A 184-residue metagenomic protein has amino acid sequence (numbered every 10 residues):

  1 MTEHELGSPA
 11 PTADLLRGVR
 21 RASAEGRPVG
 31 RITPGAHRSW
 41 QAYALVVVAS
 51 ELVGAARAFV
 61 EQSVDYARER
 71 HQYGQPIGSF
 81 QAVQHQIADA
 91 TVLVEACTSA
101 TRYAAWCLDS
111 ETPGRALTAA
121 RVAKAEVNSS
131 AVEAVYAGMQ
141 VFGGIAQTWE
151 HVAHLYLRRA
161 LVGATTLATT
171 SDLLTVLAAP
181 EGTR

Functional and structural regions predicted by a protein language model:
M1-E61: FAD-binding core of flavoproteins
V46-R184: Alpha-helical interface subdomain recognition
